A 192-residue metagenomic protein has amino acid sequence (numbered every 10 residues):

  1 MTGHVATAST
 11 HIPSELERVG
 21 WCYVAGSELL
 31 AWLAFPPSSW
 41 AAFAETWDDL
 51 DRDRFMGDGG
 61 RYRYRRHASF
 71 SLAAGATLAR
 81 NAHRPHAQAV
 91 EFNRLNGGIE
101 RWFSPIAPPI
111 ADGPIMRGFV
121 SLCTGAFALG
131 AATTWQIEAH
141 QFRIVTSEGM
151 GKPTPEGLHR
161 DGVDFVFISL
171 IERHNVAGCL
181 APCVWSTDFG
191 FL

Functional and structural regions predicted by a protein language model:
M1-A139, S147-M150, P155, D188-L192: Fe(II)/2-oxoglutarate oxygenase catalytic core
W135-H140, E156, V163-F165, C179: Structural beta-strand/beta-sheet cores of well-ordered domains, especially the beta-sheet scaffolds that support
Q141-R143, S169-I171, W185: Short, structured patches in soluble enzyme cores that scaffold and shape functional sites
R143-G149, R173-N175: Short, catalytically relevant binding-site loops at active-site mouths
R160-V176: Short, conserved beta-strand element in jelly-roll/cupin
V176-L192: Accessory, usually C-terminal, subdomains that scaffold auxiliary metal cofactors
